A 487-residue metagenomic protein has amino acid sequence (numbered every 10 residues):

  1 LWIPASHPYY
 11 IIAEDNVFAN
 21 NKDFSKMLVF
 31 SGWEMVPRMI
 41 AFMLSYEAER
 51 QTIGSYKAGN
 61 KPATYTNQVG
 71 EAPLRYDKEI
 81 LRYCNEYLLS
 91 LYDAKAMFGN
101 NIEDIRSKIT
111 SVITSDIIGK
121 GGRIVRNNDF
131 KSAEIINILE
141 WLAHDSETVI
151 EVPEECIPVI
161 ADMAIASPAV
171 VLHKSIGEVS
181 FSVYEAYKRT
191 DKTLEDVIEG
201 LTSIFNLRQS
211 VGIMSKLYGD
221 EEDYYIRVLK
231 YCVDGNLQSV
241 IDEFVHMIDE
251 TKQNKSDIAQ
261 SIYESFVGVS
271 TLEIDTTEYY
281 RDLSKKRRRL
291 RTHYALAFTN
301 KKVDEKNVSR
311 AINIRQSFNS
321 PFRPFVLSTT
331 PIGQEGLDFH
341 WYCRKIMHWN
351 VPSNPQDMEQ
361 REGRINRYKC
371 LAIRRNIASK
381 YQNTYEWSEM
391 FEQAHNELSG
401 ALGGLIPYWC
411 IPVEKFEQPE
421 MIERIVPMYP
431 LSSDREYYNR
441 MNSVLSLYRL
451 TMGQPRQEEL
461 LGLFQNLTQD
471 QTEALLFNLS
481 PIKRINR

Functional and structural regions predicted by a protein language model:
L1-L327, P331-R487: Helicase-associated low-complexity regulatory tails and linkers flanking the ATPase motor
